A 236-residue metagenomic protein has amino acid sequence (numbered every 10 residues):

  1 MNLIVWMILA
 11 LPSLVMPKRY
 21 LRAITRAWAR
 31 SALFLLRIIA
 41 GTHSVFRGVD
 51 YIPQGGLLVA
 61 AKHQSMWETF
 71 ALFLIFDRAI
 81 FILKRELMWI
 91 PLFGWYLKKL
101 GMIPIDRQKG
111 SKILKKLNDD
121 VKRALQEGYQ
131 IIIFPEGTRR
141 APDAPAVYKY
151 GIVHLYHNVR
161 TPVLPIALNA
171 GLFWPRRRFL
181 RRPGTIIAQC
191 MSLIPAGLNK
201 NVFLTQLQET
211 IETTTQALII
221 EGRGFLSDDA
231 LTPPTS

Functional and structural regions predicted by a protein language model:
M1-V5: N-terminal hydrophobic or amphipathic helices/low-complexity stretches enriched in small/hydrophobic/Pro/Gly
W6-R26, R30, I39, Q54-G110: Catalytic core of membrane glycerolipid acyltransferases/transacylases, capturing the structured, soluble-facing
L36-R37, L97, A124, Y156: A generic structural signal for well-ordered alpha-helical segments
A40-T42, F46: Membrane-helix interfacial anchor on the cytosolic side
F46, I103-D106, A196: Short acidic-hydrophobic, aromatic-tinged amphipathic segments that line or gate anion-handling sites
F46, V59, F81-I82, A188-C190: Generic preference for hydrophobic
G48-I52: Glycine-rich helix-loop-beta junction characteristic of Rossmann-like nucleotide cofactor-binding loops
L114-S236: Non-catalytic C-terminal accessory region of glycerolipid acyltransferases and related lyso-lipid remodeling enzymes
